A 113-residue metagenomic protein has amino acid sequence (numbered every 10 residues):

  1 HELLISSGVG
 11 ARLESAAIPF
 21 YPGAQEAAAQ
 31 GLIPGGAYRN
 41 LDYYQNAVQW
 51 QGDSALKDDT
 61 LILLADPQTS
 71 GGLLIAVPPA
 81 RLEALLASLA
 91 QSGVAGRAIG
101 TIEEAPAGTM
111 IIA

Functional and structural regions predicted by a protein language model:
H1-A113: Glycine-/charge-enriched secondary-structure boundary and capping motifs
